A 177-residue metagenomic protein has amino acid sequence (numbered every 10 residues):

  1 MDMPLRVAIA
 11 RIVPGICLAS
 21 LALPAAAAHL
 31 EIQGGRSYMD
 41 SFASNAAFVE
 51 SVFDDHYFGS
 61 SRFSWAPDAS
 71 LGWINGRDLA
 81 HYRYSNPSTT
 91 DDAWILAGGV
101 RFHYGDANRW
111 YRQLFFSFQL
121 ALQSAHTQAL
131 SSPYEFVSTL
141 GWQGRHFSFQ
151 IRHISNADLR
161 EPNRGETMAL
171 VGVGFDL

Functional and structural regions predicted by a protein language model:
M1-H29, L177: Cleavable N-terminal export/targeting peptides
A25-L79, M168-D176: Short glycine/proline- and aromatic-enriched beta-strand/turn motifs that initiate or cap beta-hairpins
A28-I32, S61-A69, L96, R112-F118 (+3 more regions): Transmembrane beta-strands of outer-membrane beta-barrel proteins
A28-L30, N75-R77, Y134-L177: Predominantly the C-terminal beta-signal and adjacent terminal strand-loop region of outer-membrane beta-barrel
G35-A43, F58, H81-D91, A125-A129 (+1 more regions): Outer-membrane beta-barrel domain signature
A43-S51, F63, T90-G98, S131-F136 (+2 more regions): Residues that define the transmembrane beta-barrel architecture of outer-membrane proteins
V49-S124: Gram-negative (and chloroplast) outer-membrane scaffold detector with strong preference for beta-barrel transmembrane
F118-T139: Acidic, glycine-rich flexible loop segments
